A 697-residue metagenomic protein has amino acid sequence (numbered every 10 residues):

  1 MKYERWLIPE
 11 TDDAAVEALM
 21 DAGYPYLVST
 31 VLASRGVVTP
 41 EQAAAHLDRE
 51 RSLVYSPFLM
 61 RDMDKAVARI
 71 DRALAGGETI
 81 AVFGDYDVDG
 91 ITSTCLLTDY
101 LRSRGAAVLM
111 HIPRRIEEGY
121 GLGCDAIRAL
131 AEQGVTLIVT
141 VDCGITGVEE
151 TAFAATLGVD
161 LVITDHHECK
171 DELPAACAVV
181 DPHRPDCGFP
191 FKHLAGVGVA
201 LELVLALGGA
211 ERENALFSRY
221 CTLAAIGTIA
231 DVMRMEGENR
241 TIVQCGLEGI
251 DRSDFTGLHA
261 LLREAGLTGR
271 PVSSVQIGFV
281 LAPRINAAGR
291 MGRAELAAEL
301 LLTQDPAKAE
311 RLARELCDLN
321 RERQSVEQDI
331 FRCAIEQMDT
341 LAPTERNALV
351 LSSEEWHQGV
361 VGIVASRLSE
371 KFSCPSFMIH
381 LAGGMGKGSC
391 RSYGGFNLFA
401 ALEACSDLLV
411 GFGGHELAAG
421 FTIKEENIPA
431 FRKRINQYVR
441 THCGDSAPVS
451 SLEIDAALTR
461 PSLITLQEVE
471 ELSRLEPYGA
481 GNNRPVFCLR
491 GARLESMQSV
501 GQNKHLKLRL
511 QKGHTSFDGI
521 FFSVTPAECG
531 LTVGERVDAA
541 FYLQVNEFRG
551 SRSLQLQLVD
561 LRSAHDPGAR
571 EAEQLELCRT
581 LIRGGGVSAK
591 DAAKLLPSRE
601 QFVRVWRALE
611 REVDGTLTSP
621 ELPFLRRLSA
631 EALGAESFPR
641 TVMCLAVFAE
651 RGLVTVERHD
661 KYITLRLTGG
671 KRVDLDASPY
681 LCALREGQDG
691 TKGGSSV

Functional and structural regions predicted by a protein language model:
K2, P9-T11, E17-L137, L157-G158 (+2 more regions): Hydrophobic helix-and-loop "lid/oligomerization" segment in the mid-to-C-terminal part of catalytic domains
D71-R72, E168-D181, T340, L510-T515: Acidic-glycine-rich active-site phosphate/pyrophosphate-binding loop
Y86-G90, C143, H166-H167, P182 (+3 more regions): Generic detector of well-ordered alpha-helical packing
L96, P174-R212, F217-I229, Q601-R604: Short alpha-helices
L97, R102, R240-P283, A287-I335 (+3 more regions): Acidic, two-metal ion nucleic-acid-processing modules in DNA metabolism proteins
I127, T151-A152, L645: Short amphipathic alpha-helical segments and helix-helix/interface helices
G134, V141-L194: Histidine/acidic-residue-rich, glycine-tolerant segments that coordinate divalent metal ions
H166-H167, H357, H415, H505: Histidine-centered active-site/metal-ligand motif
